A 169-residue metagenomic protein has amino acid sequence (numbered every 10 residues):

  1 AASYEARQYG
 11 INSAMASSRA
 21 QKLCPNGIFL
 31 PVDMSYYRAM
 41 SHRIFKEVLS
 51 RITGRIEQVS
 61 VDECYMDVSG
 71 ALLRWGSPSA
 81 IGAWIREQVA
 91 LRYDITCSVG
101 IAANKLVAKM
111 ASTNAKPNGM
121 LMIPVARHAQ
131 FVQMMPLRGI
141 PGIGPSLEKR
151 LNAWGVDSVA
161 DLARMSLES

Functional and structural regions predicted by a protein language model:
A1-V61, Y65: Residues that scaffold, gate, or flank divalent-cation-dependent active/transport sites
Y37-S41, E57, S77-G82, I143: Hydrophobic (often cysteine-bearing) scaffold residues that line and stabilize catalytic clefts of nucleotide/cofactor
R43, E47-R51, W84-Y93, R150 (+1 more regions): Generic non-transmembrane alpha-helical segments
D62, L72, T96: Active-site pocket-lining segments that scaffold enzyme catalytic pockets across diverse folds
D62, V99, V132-G155, A160-S169: Helix-hairpin-helix
M66-R86, A115, G155, L167: Catalytic palm subdomain of template-directed nucleic-acid polymerases, centered on the conserved carboxylate motif
S69, V107-K109, E148-W154: Short hydrophobic alpha-helical segments that form membrane-spanning helices or hydrophobic packing faces of helical
S77-R138: Long, highly charged, low-complexity intrinsically disordered interaction regions that mediate electrostatic DNA/RNA
